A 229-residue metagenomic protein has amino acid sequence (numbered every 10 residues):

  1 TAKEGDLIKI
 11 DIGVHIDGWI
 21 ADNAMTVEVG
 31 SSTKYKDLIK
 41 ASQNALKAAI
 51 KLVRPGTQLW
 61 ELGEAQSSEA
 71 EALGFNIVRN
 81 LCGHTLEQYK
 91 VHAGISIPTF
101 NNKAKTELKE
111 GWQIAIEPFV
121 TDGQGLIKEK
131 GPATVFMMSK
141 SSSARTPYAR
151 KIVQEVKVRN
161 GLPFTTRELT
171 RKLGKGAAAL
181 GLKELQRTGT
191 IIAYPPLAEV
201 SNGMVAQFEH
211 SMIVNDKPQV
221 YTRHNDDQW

Functional and structural regions predicted by a protein language model:
T1-W229: Active-site neighborhoods and metal-handling regions in enzymes and metal-associated proteins
